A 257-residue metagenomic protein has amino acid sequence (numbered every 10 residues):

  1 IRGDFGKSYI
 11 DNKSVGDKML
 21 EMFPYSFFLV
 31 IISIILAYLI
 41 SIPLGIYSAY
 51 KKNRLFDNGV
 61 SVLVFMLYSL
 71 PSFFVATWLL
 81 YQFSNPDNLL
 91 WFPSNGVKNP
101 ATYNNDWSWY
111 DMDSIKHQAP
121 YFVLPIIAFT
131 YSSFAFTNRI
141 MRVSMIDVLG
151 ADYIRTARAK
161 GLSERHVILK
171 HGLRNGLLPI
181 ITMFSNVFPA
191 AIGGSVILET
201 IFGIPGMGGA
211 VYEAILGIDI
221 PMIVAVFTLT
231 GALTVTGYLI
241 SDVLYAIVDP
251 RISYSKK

Functional and structural regions predicted by a protein language model:
I1-D17: Short membrane-interfacial helix/loop motifs at transmembrane-helix boundaries
F5-Y9, V75-A76, W91-N95, A157 (+2 more regions): Short, hydrophobic secondary-structure boundary micro-motifs
I10-D11, S61, S94, L169 (+2 more regions): Phosphate-coordinating loops and pocket residues in cytosolic domains that bind phosphorylated ligands
F23-F28, I32-F56, S72, A101-K257: Alpha-helical transmembrane segments of integral membrane proteins, especially multi-pass inner/plasma-membrane
L44, F56, V60-V64, A76: Hydrophobic, well-ordered secondary-structure segments
L63-G96, A128-T130, F134: Membrane-water interface segments at the C-terminal ends of transmembrane alpha-helices in multi-pass inner-membrane
